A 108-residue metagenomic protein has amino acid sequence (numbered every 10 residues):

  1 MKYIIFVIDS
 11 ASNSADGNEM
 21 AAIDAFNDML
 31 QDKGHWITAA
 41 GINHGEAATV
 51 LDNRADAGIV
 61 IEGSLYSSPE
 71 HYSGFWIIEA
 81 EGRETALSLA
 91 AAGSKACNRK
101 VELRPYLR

Functional and structural regions predicted by a protein language model:
M1-R108: Conserved, structured core segments of small domains
